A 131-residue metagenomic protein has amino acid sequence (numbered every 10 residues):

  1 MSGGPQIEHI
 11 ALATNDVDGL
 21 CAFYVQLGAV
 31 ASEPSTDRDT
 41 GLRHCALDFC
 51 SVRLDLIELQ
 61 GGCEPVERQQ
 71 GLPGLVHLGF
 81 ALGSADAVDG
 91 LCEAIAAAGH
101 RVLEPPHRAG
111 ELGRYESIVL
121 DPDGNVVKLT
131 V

Functional and structural regions predicted by a protein language model:
M1-C21, E33, L75-F80: N-terminal beta-strand motif that seeds the catalytic metal site of vicinal oxygen chelate
M1-G3, C45-A46, C92-V131: Vicinal oxygen chelate
S2, D39, Q69-L72: A generic structural micro-feature
Q6, G41-R43, G74, G113: Exposed loop/turn and edge beta-strand positions of beta-sandwich/beta-sheet ligand-binding modules
A13-L54, Q60: Core segments of cupin and vicinal oxygen chelate
G62-R68: Short beta-strand/turn micro-motifs at beta-sheet edges
D86-L91: Short amphipathic alpha-helices within nucleic acid-binding modules
